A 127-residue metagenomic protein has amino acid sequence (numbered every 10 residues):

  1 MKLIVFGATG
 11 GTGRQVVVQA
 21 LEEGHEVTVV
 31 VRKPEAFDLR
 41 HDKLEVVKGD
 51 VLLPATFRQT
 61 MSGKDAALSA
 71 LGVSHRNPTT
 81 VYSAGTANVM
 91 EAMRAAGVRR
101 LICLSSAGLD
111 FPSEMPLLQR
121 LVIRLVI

Functional and structural regions predicted by a protein language model:
K2, E26-T28, R99-R100: Residues at the starts of beta-strands that form the adenosine-phosphate
L3-H25: N-terminal Rossmann NAD(P)H-binding glycine-rich loop of SDR-like oxidoreductase domains
F6, V30, L68-L71, L101-S106: SDR active-site strand-loop-helix element
V30-E35, D50-V51: N-terminal Rossmann-fold cofactor-binding loop
D42-A66: Conserved Rossmann-fold cofactor-binding substructure of NAD(P)-dependent oxidoreductases
S74-C103: NAD(P)-cofactor binding segment of oxidoreductase domains
G108-S113: Conserved catalytic-site region of short-chain dehydrogenase/reductase
L118-I127: Catalytic helix-loop patch of NAD(P)-dependent Rossmann-fold dehydrogenases
